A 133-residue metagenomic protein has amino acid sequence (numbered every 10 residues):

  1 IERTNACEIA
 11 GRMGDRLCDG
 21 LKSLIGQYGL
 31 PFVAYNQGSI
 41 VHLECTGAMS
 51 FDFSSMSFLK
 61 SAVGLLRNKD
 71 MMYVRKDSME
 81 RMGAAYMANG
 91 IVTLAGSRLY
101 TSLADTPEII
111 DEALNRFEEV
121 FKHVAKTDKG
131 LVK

Functional and structural regions predicted by a protein language model:
I1-K133: Conserved N-terminal phosphate-binding loop of PLP-dependent enzymes in the Aspartate aminotransferase
